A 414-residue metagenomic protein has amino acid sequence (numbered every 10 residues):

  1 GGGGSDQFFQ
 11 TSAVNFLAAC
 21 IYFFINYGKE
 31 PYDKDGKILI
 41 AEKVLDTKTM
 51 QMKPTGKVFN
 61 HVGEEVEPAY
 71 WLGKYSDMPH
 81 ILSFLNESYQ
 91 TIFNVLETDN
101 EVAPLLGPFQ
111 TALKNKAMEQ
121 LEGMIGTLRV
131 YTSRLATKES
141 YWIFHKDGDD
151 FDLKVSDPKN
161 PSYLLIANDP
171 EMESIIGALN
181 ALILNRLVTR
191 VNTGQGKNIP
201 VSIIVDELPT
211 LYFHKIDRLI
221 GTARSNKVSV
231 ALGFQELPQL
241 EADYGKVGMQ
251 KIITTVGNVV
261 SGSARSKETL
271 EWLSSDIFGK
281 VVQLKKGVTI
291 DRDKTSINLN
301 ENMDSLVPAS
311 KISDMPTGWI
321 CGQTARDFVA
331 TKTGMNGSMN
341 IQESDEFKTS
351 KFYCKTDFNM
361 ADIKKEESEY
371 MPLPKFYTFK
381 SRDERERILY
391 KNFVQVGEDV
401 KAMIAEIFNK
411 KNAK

Functional and structural regions predicted by a protein language model:
G1-V228, S313-P316, Q323-K332, D357-K414: P-loop NTPase motor domains
Q7, I143, A178, T210 (+4 more regions): Residue-level preference for alpha-helix termini and adjacent loops
T11, A18-C20, Q235, F347 (+1 more regions): N-terminal functional modules and adjacent low-complexity/disordered segments of proteins
L164, A231, V259-V260: Hydrophobic/aromatic beta-strand patches that form the interior of the parallel beta-sheet core in alpha/beta enzyme
D169, L208, Q235-L237, A264: Histidine- and/or cysteine-centered catalytic micro-motif in compact active-site loops
A223-D243: Sensor-1/coupling segment of RecA-like P-loop NTPase cores
L240-K414: C-terminal regions of RecA-like/P-loop NTPase motor modules
